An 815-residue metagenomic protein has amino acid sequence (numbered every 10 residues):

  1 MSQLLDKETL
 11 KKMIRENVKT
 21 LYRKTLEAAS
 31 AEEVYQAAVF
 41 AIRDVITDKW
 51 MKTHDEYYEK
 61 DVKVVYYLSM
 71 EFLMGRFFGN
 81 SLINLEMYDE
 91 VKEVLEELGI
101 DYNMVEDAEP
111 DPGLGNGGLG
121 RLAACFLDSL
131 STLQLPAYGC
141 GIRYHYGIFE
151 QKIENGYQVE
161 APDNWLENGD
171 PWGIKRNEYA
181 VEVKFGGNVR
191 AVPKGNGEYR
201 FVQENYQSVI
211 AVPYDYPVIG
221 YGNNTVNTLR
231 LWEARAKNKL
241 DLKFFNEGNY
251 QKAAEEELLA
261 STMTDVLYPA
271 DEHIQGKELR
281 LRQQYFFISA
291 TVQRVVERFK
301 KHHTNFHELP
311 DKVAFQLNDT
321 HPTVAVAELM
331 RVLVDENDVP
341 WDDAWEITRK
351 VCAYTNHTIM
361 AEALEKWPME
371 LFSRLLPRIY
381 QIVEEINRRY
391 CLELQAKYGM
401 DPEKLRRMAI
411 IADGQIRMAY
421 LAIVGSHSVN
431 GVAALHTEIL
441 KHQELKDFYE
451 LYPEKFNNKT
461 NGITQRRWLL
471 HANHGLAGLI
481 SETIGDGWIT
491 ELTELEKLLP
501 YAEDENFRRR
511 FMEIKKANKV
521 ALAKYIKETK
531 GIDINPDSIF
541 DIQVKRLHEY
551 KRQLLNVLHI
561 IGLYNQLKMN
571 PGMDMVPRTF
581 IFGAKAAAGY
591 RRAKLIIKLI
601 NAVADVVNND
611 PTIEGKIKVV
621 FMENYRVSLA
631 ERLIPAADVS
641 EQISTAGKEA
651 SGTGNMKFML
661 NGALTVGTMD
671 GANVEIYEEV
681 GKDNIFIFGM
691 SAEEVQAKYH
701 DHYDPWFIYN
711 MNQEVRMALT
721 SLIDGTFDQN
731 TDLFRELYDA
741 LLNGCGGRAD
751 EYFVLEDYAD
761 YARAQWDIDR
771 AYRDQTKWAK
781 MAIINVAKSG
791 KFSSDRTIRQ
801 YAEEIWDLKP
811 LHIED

Functional and structural regions predicted by a protein language model:
M1-D815: A conserved ligand/cofactor-binding region detector
